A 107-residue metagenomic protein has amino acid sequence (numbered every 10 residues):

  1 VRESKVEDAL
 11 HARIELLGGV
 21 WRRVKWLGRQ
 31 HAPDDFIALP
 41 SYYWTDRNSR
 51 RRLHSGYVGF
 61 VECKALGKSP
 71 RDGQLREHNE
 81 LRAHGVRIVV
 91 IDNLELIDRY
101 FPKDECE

Functional and structural regions predicted by a protein language model:
V1-E107: Catalytic phosphate/metal-binding cores of nucleic-acid and nucleotide-processing enzymes, i.e., regions that mediate
